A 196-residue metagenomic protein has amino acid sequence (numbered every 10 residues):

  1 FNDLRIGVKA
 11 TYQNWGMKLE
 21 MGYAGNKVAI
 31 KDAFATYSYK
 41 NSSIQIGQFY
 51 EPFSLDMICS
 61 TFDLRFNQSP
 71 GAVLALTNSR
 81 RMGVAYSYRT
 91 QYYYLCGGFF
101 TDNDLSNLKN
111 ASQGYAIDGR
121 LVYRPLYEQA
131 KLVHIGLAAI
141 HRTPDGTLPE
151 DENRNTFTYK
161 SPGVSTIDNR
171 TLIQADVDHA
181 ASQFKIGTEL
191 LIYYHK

Functional and structural regions predicted by a protein language model:
F1-L105, K109-P144: Outer membrane beta-barrel
Q113-K196: Surface-exposed beta-loop-beta
